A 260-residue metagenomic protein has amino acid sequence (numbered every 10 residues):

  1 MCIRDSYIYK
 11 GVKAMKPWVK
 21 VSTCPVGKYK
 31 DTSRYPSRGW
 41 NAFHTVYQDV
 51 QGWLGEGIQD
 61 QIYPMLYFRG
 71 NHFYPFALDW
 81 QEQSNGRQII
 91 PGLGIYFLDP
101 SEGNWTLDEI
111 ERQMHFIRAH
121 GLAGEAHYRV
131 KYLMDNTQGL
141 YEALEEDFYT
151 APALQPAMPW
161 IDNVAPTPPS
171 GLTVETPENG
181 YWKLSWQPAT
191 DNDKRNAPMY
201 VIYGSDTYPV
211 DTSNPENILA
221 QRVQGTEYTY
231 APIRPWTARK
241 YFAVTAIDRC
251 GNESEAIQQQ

Functional and structural regions predicted by a protein language model:
M1-I3: Short, small-residue-biased leader/transition segments that mark boundaries at the very start of proteins
A14, K20-Y63, F68-D79: Substrate-binding cleft/loops of secretory-pathway carbohydrate-active enzymes
V19-G39, F76-R112: Active-site clefts of carbohydrate-active enzymes
V50-F73, R87-W160: Substrate-binding cleft of secreted/luminal carbohydrate-active enzymes
G139-L140, L144-R195, C250-Q260: Pro/Thr/Ser/Gly-rich low-complexity, intrinsically disordered linker/stalk tracts
A189-P215, R239: Solvent-exposed loop/turn segments flanking beta-strands in beta-repeat/beta-sandwich domains
L219-G225: Short beta-strand segments within Ig-like beta-sandwich modules, predominantly Fibronectin type-III
Y230-E253: Beta-strand-rich modules
